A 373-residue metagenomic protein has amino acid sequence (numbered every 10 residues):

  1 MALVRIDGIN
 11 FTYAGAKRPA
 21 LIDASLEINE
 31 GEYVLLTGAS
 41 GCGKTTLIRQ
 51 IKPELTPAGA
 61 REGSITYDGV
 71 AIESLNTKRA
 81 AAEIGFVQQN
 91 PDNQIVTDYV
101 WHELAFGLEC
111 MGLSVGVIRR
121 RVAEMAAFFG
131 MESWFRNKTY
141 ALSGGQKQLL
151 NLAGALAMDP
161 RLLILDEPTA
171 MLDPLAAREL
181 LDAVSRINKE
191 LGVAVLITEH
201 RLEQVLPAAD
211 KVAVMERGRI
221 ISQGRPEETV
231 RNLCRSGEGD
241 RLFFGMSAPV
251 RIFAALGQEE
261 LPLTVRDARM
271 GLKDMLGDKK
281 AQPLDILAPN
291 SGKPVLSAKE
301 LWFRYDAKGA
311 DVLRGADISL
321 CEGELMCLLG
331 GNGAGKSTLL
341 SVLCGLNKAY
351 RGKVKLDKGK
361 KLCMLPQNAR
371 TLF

Functional and structural regions predicted by a protein language model:
M1-I6, N10-D23, L55-A58, N76 (+4 more regions): A short, flexible loop at the N-terminus of ABC-type nucleotide-binding domains that lies
K52, C344: Helix-to-loop junction immediately C-terminal to a conserved catalytic motif
A60-V70, G352-L362: Conserved ABC transporter NBD signature motif
G116-W134, L296-L301: Conserved ABC ATPase "signature" region
K138-L142: Conserved ABC ATPase signature
L163-D166: Catalytic Walker B motif of ABC-type/P-loop ATPase nucleotide-binding domains
M215, R219-A254, P262: Conserved beta-strand-loop-alpha-helix hinge in the C-terminal portion of ABC ATPase nucleotide-binding domains
